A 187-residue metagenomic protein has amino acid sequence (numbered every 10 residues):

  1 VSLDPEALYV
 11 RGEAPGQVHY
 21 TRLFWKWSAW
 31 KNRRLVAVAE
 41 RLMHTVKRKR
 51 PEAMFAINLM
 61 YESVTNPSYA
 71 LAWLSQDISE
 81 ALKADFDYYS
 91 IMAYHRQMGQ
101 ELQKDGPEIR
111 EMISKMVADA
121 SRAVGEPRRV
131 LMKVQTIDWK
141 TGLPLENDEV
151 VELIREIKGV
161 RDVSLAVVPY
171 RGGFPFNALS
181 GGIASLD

Functional and structural regions predicted by a protein language model:
V1-F86, S90-P107, D119: Polysaccharide-binding and catalytic clefts of secreted carbohydrate-active enzymes
I78-D187: Substrate-binding cleft of secreted/luminal carbohydrate-active enzymes
